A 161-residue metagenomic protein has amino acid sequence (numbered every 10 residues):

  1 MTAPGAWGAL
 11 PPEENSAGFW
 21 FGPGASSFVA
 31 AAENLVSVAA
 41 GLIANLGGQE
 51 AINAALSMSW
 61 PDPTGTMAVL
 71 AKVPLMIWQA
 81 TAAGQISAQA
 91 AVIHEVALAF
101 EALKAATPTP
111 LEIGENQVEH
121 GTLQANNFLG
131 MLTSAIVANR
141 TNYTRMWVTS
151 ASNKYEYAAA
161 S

Functional and structural regions predicted by a protein language model:
M1-S161: Amphipathic alpha-helical hairpins/coiled-coils and adjacent low-complexity
